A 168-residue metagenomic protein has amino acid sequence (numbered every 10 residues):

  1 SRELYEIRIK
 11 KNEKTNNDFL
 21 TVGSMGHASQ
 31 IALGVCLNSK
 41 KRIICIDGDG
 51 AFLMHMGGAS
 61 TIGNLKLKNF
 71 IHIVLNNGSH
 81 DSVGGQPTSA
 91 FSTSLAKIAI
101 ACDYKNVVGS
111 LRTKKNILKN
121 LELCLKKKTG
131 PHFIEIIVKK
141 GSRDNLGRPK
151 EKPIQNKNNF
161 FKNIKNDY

Functional and structural regions predicted by a protein language model:
S1, N77-S79, I137-S142: Glycine-rich beta-alpha junction loops
R2-G78: Thiamine diphosphate
Y5-I9, M56, V83-P87, D144-P149: Short acidic, glycine/serine/threonine-rich loops at helix termini
R8-K11, A28-S29, A96-I98, K105-V107 (+1 more regions): Contiguous, function-dense segments enriched for cysteine-driven chemistry and partner/ligand-binding capacity
K10-E13, K127-Y168: Glycine/aspartate-rich loop-and-adjacent alpha/beta segment that forms the canonical ThDP
L20-T21, C45, V108-L111, I136: General beta-strand structural signal in soluble alpha/beta enzymes
I43, F70, N106-V107, P131-H132: Hydrophobic anchor at the start of a short beta-strand that flanks the dinucleotide cofactor-binding loop
Q86-L123: Conserved thiamine diphosphate
